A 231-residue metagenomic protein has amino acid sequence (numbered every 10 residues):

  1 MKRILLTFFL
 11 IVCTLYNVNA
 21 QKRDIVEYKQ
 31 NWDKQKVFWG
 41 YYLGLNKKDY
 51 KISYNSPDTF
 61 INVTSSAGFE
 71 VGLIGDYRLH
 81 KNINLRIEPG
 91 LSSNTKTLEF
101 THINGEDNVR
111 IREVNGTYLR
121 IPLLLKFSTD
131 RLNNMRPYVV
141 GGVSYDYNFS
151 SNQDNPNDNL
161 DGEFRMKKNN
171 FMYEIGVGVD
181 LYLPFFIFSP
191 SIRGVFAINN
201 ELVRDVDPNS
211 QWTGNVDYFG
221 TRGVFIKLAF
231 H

Functional and structural regions predicted by a protein language model:
M1-I25, L228-H231: Bacterial Sec-dependent N-terminal signal peptides
A20-A67, H231: Short glycine/proline- and aromatic-enriched beta-strand/turn motifs that initiate or cap beta-hairpins
D33-V37, L45-K51, D76-Q153, K227-H231: Gram-negative (and chloroplast) outer-membrane scaffold detector with strong preference for beta-barrel transmembrane
Q35-V37, S65-F69, N115-I121, M135 (+2 more regions): Residues that define the transmembrane beta-barrel architecture of outer-membrane proteins
Y50-V63, N94-T117, Y147-K167, E201-D217: Flexible, solvent-exposed loop segments that connect beta-strands
V63, A67-F69, I74-L79: Intrinsically disordered, glycine/charged-rich N-terminal periplasmic/extracytoplasmic linker segments that lie
G176-D180: Extended serine/threonine-enriched, polar tracts that run as long, contiguous segments within proteins
P184-H231: Predominantly the C-terminal beta-signal and adjacent terminal strand-loop region of outer-membrane beta-barrel
